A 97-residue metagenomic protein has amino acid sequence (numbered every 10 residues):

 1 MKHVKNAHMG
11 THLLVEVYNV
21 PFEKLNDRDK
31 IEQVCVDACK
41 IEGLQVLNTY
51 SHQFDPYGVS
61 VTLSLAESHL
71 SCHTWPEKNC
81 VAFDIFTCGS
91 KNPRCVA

Functional and structural regions predicted by a protein language model:
M1-A97: Polybasic/polar functional segments that serve as interface/processing modules
